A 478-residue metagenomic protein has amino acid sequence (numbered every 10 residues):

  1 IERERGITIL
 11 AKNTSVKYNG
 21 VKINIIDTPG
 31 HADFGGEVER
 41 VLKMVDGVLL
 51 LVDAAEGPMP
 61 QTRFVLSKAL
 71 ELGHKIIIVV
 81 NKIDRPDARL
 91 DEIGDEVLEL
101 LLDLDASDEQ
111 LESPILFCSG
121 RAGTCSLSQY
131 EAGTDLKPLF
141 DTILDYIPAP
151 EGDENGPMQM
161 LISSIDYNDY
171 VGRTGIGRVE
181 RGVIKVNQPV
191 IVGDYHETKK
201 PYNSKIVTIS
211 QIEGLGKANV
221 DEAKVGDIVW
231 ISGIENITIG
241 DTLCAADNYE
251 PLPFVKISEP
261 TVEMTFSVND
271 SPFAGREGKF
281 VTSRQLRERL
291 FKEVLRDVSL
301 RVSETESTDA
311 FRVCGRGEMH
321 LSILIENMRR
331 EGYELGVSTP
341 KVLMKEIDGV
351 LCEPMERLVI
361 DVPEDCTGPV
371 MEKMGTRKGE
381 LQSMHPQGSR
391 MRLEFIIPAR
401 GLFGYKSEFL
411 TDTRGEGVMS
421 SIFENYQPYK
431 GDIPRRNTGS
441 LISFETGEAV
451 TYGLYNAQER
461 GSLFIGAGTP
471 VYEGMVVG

Functional and structural regions predicted by a protein language model:
I1-G478: Structural and coupling elements of P-loop NTPases
